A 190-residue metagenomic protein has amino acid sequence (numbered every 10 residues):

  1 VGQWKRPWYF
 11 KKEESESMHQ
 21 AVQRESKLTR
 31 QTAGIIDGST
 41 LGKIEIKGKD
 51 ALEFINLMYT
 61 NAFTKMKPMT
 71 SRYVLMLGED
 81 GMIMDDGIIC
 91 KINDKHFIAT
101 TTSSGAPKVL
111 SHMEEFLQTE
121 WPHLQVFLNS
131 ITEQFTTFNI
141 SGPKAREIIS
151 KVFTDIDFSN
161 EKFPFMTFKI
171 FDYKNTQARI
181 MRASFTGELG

Functional and structural regions predicted by a protein language model:
V1-G190: Glycine/proline-enriched, intrinsically flexible loops and inter-domain linkers
